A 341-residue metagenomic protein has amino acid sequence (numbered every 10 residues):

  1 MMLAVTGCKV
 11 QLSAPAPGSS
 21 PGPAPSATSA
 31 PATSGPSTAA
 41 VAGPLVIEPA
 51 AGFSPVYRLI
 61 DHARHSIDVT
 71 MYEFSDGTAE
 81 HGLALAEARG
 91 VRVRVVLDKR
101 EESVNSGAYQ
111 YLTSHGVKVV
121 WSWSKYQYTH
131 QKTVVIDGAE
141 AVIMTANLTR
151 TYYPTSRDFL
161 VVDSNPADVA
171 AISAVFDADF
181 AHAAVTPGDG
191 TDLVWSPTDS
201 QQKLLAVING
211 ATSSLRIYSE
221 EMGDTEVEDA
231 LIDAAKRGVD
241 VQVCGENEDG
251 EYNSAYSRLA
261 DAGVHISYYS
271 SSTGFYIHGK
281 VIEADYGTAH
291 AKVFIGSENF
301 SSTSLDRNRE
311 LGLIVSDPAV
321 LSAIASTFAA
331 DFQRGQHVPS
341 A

Functional and structural regions predicted by a protein language model:
M2, T6-G22, T28-F53, T78-A141 (+7 more regions): PLD/PLD-like phosphodiesterase catalytic module centered on the HKD motif
A40-E73: Mature N-terminal segment immediately following signal peptide/propeptide cleavage in secreted/periplasmic
G52-F53, Y57-H65, S200-S214: Secondary-structure "cap/kink" motif recognition
S196-T198: Hinge/beta->alpha junction and helix N-cap segments in small-molecule ligand-binding domains
